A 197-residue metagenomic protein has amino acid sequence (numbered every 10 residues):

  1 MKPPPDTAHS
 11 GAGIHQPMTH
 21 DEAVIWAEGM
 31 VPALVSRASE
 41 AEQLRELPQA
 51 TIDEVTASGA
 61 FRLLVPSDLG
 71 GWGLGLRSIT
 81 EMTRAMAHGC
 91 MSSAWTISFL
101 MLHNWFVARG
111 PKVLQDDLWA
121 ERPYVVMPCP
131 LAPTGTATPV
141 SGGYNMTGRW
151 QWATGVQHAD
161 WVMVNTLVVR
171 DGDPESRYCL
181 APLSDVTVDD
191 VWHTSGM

Functional and structural regions predicted by a protein language model:
K2-E81: Alpha-helical interface subdomain recognition
T7-H9, R177, W192: Compositionally biased, low-complexity repeat tracts
H9-G11, R170-D171, T194: Intrinsically disordered, low-complexity segments enriched in small/polar residues
I14-E22, H103, G135, V164-V169: Short low-complexity stretches enriched in small and charged residues
L47-A57, F61-A159, P174: Glycine-rich flavin
G142-Y144, R170, G196: Beta-strand-enriched cores of mature, soluble protein domains
R149-D190: A short core secondary-structure module
D190-M197: Short, intrinsically disordered, charge-balanced linker/junction segments flanking boundaries in proteins
